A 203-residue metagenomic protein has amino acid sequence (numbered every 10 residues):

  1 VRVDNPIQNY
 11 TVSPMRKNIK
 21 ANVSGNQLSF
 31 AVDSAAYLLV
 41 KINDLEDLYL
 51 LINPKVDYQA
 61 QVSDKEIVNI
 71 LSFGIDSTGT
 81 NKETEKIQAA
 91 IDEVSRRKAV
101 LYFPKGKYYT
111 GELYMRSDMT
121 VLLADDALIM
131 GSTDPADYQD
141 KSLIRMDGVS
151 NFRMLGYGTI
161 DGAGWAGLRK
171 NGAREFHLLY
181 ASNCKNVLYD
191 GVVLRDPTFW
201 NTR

Functional and structural regions predicted by a protein language model:
V1-R203: Extracellular/periplasmic carbohydrate-active domains that bind, remodel, or depolymerize complex polysaccharides
